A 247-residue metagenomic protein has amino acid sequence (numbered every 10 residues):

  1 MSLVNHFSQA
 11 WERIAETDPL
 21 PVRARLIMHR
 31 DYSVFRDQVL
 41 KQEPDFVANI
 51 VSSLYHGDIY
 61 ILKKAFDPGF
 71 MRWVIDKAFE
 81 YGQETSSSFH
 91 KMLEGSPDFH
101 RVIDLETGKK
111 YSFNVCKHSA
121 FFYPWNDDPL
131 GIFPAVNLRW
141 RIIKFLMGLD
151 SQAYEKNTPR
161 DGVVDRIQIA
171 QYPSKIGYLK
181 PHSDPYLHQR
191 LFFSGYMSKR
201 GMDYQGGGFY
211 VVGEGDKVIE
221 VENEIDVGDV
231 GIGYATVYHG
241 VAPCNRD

Functional and structural regions predicted by a protein language model:
M1-G57: Fe(II)/2-oxoglutarate
L3-W11, F113-P124, P173-I176: Long beta-sheet-rich domains in secretory-pathway and surface-associated proteins
V47-L149: Non-heme Fe(II)/2-oxoglutarate
G57-I59, V164-I167, Y178, R190-S194 (+2 more regions): Extracellular structured ligand-interaction cores
F133-Q171: Hydrophobic, aromatic-enriched interface-forming segments
N157-G162, H182-L187, G201: Short, conserved, surface-exposed binding loops centered on an aromatic residue
I169-S174, P185-D203: Short, conserved beta-strand element in jelly-roll/cupin
P181, Q189, S198-D247: Catalytic core of Fe(II)/2-oxoglutarate
